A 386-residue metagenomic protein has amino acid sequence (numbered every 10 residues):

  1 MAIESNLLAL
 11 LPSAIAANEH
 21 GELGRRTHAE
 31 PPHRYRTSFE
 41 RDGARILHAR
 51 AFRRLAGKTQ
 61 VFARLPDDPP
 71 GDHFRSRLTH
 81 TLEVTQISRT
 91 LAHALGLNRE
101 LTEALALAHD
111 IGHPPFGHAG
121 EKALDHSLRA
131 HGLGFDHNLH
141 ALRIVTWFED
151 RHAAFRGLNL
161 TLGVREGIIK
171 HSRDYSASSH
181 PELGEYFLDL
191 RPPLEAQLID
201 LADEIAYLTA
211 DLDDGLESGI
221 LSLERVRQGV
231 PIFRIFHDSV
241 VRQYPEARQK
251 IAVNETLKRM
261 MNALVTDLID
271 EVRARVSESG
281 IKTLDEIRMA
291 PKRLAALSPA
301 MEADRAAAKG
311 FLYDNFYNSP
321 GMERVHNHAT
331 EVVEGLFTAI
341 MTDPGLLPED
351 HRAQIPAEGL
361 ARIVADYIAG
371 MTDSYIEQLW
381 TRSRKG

Functional and structural regions predicted by a protein language model:
M1-L91, R99-E100, G120, G134 (+1 more regions): Histidine-centered, transition-metal-coordinating active-site segments
F74, H113-P114: Short strand->helix junction
A94-R99, G112: Alpha-helix boundary/capping segments in eukaryotic regulatory proteins
L95, A106, A177: Basic, low-complexity intrinsically disordered segments
A108, G112-H113, A206: Short active-site segment of divalent metal-dependent hydrolases/proteases that encodes the spacing between
G117-L128: A glycine- and small-aliphatic-rich helix-loop capping segment at beta-alpha/alpha-beta transitions that lines
